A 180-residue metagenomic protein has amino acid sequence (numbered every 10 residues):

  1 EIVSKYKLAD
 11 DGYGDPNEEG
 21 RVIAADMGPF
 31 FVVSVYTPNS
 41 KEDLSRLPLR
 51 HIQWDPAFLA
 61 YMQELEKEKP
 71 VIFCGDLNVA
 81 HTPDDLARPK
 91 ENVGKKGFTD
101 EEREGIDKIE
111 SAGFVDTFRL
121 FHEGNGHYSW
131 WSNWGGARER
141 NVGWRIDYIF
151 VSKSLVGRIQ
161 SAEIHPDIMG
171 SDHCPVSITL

Functional and structural regions predicted by a protein language model:
E1-E42: Structured beta-strand-rich core segments of catalytic domains in phosphoester-bond hydrolases
E1-K5, A137-G157: Conserved beta strand-loop-helix elements of the APE1-like EEP
K7-D11, D116-N125, A162-P166: Acidic carboxylate-rich catalytic motifs and surrounding loops in phosphoryl-/glycosyl-chemistry enzymes
D10-G14, T37-D55, E91-G94: Surface-exposed cleft-lining segments at the edges of enzyme active sites
Y13-D15, R138-N141, P166-M169: Short Gly/Pro-enriched turn/cap motifs at secondary-structure boundaries
V22-A24, S34, Y148-I149, P175-S177: Conserved hydrophobic/aromatic beta-strand scaffold that supports enzyme active sites
W54-V142, I146: Metal-dependent phosphoesterases centered on the DNase I-like endonuclease/exonuclease/phosphatase
E163-L180: Surface polyanion/phosphate-binding segment centered on an Asp-His-Pro turn
